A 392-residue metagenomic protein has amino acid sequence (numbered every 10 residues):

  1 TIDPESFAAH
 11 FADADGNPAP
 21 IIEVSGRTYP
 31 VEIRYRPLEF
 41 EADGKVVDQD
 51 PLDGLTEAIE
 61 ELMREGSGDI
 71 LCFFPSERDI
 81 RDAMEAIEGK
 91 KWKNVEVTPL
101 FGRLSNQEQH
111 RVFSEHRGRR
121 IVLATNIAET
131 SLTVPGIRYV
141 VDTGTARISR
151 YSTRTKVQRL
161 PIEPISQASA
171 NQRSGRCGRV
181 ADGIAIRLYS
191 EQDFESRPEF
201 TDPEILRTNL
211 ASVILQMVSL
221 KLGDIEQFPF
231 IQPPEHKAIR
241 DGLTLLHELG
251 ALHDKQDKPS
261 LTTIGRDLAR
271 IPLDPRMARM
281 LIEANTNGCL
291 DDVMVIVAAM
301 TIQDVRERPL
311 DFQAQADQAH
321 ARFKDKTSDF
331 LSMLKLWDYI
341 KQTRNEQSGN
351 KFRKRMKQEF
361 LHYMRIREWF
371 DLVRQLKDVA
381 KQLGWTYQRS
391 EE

Functional and structural regions predicted by a protein language model:
T1-M280, N287, Q342-N345, K351-K357 (+1 more regions): P-loop NTPase motor module signature
V31, G250-L261, D292, D304-R308 (+1 more regions): Extended, well-ordered alpha-helical scaffold/bundle regions in very large, multi-domain proteins
D224, V305-M364: Accessory helical subdomains and C-terminal extensions of nucleic-acid helicases that mediate DNA/RNA engagement
D274-A321: Leucine-rich, amphipathic alpha-helical/linker segments
